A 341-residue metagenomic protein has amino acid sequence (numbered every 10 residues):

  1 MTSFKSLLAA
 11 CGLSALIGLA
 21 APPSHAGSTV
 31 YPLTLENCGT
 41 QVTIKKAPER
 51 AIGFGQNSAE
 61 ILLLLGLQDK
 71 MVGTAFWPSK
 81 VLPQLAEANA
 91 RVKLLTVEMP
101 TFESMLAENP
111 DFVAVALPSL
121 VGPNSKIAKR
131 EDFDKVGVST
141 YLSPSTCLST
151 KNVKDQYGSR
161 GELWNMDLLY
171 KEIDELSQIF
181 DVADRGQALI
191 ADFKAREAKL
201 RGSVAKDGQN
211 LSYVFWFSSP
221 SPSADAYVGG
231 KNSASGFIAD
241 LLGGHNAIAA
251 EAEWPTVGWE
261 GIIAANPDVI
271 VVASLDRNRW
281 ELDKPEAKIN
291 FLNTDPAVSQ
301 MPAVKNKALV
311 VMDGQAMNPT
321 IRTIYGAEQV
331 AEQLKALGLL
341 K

Functional and structural regions predicted by a protein language model:
M1-C11: Bacterial N-terminal signal peptides that target proteins for export
A10-G18: Bacterial N-terminal signal peptides
L19-E60, E162, Q178-W216, K335-K341: Bacterial Sec-exported substrate-binding components of ABC uptake systems
L35-G39, V92-E103, E251-W259: Short helix-initiation/N-cap motifs at beta->coil->alpha
G53-P123: A short, structured surface patch at a secondary-structure boundary
S79-K80, Y227-W254: Alpha-helical, coiled-coil/dimerization segments enriched in small aliphatic residues
S119-A128, V138-E175, K206-A234: Extracytoplasmic ligand-binding site segments that recognize negatively charged/polar headgroups
L163-E172, V271-K341: Structured C-terminal subdomain patch of bacterial secreted/periplasmic proteins
